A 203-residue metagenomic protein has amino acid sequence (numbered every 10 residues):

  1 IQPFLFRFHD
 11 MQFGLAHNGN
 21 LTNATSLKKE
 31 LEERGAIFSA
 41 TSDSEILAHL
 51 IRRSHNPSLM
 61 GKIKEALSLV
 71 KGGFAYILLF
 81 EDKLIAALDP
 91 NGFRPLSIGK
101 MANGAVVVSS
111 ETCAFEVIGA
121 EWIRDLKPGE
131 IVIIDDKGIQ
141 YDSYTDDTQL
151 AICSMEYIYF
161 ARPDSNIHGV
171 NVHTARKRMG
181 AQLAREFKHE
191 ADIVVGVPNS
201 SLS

Functional and structural regions predicted by a protein language model:
I1-P128, I133-P198: Conserved short alpha-helical segments that host acidic/polar catalytic motifs at enzyme active sites
L202-S203: Carboxylate/His-rich catalytic cores and anion/metal-binding grooves
